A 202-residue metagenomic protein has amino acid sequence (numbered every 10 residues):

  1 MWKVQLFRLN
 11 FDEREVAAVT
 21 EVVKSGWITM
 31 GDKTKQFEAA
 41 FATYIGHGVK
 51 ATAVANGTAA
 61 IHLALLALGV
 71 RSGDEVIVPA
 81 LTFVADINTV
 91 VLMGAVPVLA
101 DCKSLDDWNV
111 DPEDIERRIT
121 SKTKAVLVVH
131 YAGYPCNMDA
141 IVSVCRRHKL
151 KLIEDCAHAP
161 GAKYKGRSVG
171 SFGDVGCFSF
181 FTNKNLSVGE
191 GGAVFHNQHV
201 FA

Functional and structural regions predicted by a protein language model:
M1-I28, D32: N-terminal "arm"/small-domain region of PLP-dependent enzymes with the aminotransferase-like
T20, K24, E38-A42, H62 (+5 more regions): Solvent-exposed, non-membrane alpha-helical residues enriched in polar/charged side chains
M30-E75, T89-M93, L99-D101, R167: Phosphate-binding glycine-rich loop
A53, V78, V194: Conserved SAM-binding loop
L66-Y131, P135-R147, K151-C156, K163: PLP-dependent aminotransferase-like
E154-V188: Conserved active-site segment immediately N-terminal to the catalytic lysine that forms the internal aldimine
T182-A202: Conserved core segment of the aminotransferase class I/II
